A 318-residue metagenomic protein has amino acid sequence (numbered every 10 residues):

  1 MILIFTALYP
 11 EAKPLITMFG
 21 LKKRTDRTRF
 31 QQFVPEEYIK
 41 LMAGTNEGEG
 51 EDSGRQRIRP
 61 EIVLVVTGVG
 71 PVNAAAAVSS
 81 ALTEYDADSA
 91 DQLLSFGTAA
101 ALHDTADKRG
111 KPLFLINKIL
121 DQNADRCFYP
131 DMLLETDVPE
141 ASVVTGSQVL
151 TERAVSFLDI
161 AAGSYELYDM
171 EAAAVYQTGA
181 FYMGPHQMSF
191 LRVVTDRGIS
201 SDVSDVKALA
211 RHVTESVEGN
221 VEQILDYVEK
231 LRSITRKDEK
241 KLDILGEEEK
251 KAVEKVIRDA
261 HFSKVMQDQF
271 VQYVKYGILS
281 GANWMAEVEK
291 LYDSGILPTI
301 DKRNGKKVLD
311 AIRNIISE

Functional and structural regions predicted by a protein language model:
M1-L3, I62: Extreme N-terminal starter segment of soluble prokaryotic enzymes
F5-L8, G68: Structural motif
E11-L15, N73: Short N-terminal binding/cap micro-motifs at the start of the first secondary-structure element
T17-L21, S80-T83: Short, intrinsically disordered, mixed-charge
F19-T25, Y38, D137: Short glycine-aromatic motifs
R27-R29: Short Gly/Thr-rich strand-loop-strand
Q31-E318: Glycine-rich phosphate- or other oxyanion-binding loops that anchor nucleotides, phosphorylated ligands
